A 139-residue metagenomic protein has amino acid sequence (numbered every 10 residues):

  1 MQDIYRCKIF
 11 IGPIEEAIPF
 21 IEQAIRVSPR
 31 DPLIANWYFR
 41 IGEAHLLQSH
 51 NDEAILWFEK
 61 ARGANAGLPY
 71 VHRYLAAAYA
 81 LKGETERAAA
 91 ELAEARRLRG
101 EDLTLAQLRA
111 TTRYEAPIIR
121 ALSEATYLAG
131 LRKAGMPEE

Functional and structural regions predicted by a protein language model:
M1-E139: Alpha-helical protein-protein interaction modules
